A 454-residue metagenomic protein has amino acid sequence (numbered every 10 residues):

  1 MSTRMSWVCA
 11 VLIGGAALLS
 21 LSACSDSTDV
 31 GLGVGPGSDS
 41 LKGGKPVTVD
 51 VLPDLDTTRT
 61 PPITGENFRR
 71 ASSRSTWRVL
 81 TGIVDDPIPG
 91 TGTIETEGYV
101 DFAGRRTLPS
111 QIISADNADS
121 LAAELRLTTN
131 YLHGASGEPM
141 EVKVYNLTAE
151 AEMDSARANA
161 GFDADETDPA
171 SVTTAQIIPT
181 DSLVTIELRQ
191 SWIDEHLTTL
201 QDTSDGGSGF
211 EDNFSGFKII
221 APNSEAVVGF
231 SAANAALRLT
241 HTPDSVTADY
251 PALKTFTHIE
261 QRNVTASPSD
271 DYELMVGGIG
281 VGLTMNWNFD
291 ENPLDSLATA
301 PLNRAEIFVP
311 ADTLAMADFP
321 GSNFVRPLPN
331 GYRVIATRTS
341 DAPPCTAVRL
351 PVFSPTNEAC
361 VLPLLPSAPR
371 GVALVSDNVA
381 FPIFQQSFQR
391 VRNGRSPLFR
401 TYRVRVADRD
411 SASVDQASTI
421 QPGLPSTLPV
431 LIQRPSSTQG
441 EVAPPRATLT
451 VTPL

Functional and structural regions predicted by a protein language model:
S2-W7, L21-L454: Secreted, disulfide-rich extracellular signaling modules
A10-S20: Bacterial N-terminal signal peptides
